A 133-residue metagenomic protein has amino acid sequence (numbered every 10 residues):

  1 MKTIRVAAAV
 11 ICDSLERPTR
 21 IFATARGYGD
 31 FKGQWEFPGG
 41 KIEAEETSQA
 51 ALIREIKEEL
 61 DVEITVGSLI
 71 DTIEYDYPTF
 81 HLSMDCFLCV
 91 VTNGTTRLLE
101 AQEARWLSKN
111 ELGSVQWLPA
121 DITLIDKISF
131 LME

Functional and structural regions predicted by a protein language model:
M1-I21: Conserved N-terminal beta-strand and adjoining loop/helix that marks the start of the Nudix/MutT-like hydrolase domain
R5-A7, T19, L82-D85, Q102: Change "...and in nucleic-acid phosphodiester-cleaving endonucleases..." to "...and in nucleic-acid processing enzymes
I11-C12, A23, C89-V91, W106: Conserved hydrophobic "DFG−1" position in protein kinase catalytic cores
P18-E58: Conserved Nudix-box catalytic region and its N-terminal flanking loop in Nudix hydrolases and closely related
S48, L52-K57, L69, F87 (+1 more regions): Hydrophobic packing within well-folded, soluble alpha/beta domains
E59-V66: Short secondary-structure junctions
E63, T72-T95, E103-R105, I128: Active-site-adjacent beta-strand/loop module that shapes the phosphate/pyrophosphate-binding cleft
L88, R97-I128: NUDIX/MutT-family hydrolases
